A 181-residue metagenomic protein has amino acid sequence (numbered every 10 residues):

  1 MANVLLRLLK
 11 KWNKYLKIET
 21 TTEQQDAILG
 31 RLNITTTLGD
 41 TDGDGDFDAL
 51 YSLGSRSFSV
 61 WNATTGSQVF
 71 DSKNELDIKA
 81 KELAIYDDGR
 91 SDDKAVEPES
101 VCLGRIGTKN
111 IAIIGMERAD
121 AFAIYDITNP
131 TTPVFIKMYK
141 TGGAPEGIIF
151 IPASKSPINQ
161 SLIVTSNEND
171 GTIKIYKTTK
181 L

Functional and structural regions predicted by a protein language model:
M1-L181: Beta-sheet-rich non-transmembrane sensory/scaffold domains
